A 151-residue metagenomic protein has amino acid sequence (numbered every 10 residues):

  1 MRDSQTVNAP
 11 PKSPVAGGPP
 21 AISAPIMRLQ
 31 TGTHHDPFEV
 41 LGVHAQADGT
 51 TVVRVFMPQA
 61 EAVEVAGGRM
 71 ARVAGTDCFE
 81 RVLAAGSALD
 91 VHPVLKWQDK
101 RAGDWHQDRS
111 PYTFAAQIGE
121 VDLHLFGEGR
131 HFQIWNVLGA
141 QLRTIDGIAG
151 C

Functional and structural regions predicted by a protein language model:
R2-A47, V73-C151: The feature marks proteins involved in alpha-glucan
F56-A62: Short proline/glycine-enriched turn/loop motifs at strand-loop junctions of beta-rich domains
E64-A66: Beta-strand signatures of extracellular beta-sandwich domains
G68-A71: Beta-strand-rich interaction surfaces with strong enrichment in secreted/lumenal proteins
